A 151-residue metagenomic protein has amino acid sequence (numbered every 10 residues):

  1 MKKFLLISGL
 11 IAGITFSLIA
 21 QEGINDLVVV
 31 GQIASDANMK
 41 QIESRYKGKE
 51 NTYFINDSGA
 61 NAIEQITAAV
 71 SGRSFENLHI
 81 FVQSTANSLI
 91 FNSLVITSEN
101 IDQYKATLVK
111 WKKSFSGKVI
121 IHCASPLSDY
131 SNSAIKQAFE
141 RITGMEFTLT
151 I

Functional and structural regions predicted by a protein language model:
F4-I14: Sec-dependent N-terminal signal peptides
F16-E22: Sec/Tat signal peptide C-region and signal peptidase I cleavage site
E22-Q65: A domain-level signal for caspase-like cysteine endopeptidase catalytic cores and their zymogen-processing architecture
S35-K40, A68-A69, D102-K110: Alpha-helical scaffolding within the catalytic cores of extracellular/periplasmic polymer-degrading hydrolases
S44-K47, V70-G72, K136-G144: Short, surface-exposed basic-aromatic patches at helix termini and helix-loop junctions that form
I63-E76: Short amphipathic alpha-helices and their capping/turn segments at secondary-structure boundaries
N77, F81-V82, A86-I151: Catalytic cores of nucleophile-dependent amide-cleaving enzymes
